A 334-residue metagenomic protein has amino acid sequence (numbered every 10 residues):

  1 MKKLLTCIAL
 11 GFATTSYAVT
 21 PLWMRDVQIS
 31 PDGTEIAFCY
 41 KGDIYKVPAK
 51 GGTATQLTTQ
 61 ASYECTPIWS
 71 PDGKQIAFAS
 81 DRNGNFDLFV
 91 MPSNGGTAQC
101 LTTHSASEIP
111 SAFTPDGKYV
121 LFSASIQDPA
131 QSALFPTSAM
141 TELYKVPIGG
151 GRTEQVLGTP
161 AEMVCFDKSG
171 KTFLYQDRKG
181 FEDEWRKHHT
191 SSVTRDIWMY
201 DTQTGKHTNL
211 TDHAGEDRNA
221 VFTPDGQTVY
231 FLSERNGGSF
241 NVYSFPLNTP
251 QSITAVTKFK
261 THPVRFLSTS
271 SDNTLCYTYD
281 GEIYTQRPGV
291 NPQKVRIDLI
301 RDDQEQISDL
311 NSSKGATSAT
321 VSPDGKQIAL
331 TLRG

Functional and structural regions predicted by a protein language model:
M1-L4: Positively charged n-region of N-terminal signal peptides that target proteins for export
A9-Y17: Hydrophobic h-region of N-terminal signal peptides that target proteins for export in Gram-negative bacteria
V19-A49, T320: Mature N-terminal segment immediately following signal peptide/propeptide cleavage in secreted/periplasmic
V19-P21, C39-Y45, T53, T58-E64 (+14 more regions): A flexible loop/linker signature enriched in serine peptidases of the S9 family
D26, D280-E282, S318: Membrane-embedded beta-strand positions in outer-membrane beta-barrel channels/transporters
Q28, I68, A112, C165 (+3 more regions): Conserved beta-strand position repeated across blades of beta-propeller domains
P31-D32, P71-D72, P115-D116, K168-S169 (+3 more regions): Residue-level detector of Asp-centered blade-edge/turn motifs that repeat once per structural unit in beta-propeller
L310, G315-V321: Glycine-rich phosphate/pyrophosphate-binding loop and adjacent beta-alpha nucleotide/cofactor-binding cores
